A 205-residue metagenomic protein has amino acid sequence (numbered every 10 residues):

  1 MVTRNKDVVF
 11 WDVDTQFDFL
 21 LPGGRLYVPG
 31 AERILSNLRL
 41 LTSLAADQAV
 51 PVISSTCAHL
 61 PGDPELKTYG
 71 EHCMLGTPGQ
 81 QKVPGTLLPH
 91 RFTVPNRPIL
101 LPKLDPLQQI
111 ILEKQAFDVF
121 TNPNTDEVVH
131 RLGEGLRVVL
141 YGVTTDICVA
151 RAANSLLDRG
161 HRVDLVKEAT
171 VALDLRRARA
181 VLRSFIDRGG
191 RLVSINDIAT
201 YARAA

Functional and structural regions predicted by a protein language model:
R4-F10: Extreme N-terminal starter segment of soluble prokaryotic enzymes
D7, P51, R137, H161-D164: Residues at the starts of beta-strands that form the adenosine-phosphate
L20-A31: Acidic/histidine-rich helix-loop elements that form or flank divalent-metal/phosphate-binding sites at the catalytic
S36-R137: Active-site alpha/beta core segments
L38-A45, C148-D158: Histidine-anchored nucleotide/phosphate-binding helix
C57, K114, V143-T145, E168: Cofactor-binding loop segments of dinucleotide-utilizing enzymes, especially the Rossmann-like FAD- and NAD(P)+-binding
L112, G190-Y201: Short acidic-hydrophobic, aromatic-tinged amphipathic segments that line or gate anion-handling sites
V139-G142, H161-L175, N196: A short glycine-rich beta-strand->turn/loop micro-motif centered on a GG-aromatic cluster
